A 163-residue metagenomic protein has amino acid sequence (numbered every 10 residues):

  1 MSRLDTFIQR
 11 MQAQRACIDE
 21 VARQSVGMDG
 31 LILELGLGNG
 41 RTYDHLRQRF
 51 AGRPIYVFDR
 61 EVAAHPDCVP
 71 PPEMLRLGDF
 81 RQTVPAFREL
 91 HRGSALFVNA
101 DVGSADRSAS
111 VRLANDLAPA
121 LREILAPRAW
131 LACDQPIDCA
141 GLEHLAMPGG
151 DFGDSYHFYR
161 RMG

Functional and structural regions predicted by a protein language model:
M1-G30: Class I SAM-dependent methyltransferase Rossmann-like catalytic core, especially the SAM/SAH-binding loop
M28-G38: Conserved class I S-adenosyl-L-methionine
G40-D44: Glycine-rich SAM-binding Motif I of class I
R53-D59: Conserved SAM-binding motif I beta-strand of class I
E61-R92: S-adenosyl-L-methionine
G93-G103: Short SAM/SAH-binding signature in class I
S104-G163: C-terminal substrate-binding/active-site "lid" region of AdoMet-derived donor-dependent transferases
